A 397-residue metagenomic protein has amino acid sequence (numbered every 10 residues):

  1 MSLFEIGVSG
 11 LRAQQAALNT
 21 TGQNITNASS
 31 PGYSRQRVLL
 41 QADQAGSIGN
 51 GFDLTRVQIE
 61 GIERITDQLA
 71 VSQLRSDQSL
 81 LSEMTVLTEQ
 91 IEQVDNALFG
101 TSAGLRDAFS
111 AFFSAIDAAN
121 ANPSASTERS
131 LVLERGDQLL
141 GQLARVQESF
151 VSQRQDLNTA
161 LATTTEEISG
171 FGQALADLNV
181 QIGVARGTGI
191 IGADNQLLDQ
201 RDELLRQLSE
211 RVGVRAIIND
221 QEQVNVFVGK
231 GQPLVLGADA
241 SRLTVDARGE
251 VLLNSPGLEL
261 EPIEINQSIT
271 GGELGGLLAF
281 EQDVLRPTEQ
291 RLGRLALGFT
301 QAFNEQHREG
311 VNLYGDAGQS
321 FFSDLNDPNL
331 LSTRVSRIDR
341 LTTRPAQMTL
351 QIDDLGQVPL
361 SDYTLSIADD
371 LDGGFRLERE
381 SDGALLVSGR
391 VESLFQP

Functional and structural regions predicted by a protein language model:
M1-P397: Structural signature of extracellular appendage/secretion-system components
